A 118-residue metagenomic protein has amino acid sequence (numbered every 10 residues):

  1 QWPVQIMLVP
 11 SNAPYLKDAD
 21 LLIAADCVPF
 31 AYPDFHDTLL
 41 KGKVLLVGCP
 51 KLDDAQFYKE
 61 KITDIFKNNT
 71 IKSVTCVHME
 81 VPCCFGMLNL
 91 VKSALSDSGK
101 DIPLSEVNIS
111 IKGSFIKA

Functional and structural regions predicted by a protein language model:
Q1-A118: Iron-sulfur-associated redox domains of electron-transfer enzymes in respiratory and anaerobic energy metabolism
